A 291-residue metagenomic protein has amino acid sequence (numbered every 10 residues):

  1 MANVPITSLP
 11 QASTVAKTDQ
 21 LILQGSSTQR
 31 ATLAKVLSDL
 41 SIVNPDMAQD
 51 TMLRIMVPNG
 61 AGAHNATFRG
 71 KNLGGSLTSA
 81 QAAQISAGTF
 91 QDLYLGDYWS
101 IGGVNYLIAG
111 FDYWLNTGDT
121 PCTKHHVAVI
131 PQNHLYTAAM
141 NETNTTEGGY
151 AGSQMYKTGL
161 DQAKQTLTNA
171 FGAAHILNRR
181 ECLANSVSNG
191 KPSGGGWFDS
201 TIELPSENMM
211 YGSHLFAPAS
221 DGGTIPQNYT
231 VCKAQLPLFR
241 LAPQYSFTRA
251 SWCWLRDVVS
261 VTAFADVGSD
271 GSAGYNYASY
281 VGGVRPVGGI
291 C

Functional and structural regions predicted by a protein language model:
M1-T18, C291: Short, intrinsically disordered N-terminal pre-domain segments
N3-Q11, T32-L33, V43, T78 (+1 more regions): Short, solvent-exposed coil/turn linker segments
K17-G25, Y106: Extracellular disulfide-bonded cysteine-rich modules/repeats
L23-S41: Short, surface-exposed terminal/edge motifs of secreted or surface/virion proteins that either
L40-A61: Heptad-repeat coiled-coil amphipathic alpha-helices that mediate oligomerization/assembly
R54-C291: Collagenous Gly-X-Y triple-helix signature in extracellular proteins
